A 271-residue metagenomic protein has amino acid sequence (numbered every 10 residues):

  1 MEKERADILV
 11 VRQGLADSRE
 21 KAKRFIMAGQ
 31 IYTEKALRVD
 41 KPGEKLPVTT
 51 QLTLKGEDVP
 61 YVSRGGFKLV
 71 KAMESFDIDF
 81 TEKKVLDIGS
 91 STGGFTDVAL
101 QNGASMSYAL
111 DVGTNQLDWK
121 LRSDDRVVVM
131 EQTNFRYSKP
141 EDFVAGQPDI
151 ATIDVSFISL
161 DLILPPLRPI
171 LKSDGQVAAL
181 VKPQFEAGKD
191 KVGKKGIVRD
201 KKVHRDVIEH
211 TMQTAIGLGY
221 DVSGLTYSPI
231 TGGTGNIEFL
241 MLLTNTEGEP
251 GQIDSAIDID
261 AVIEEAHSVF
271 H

Functional and structural regions predicted by a protein language model:
E4, E20-I78: S4-like RNA-binding module at protein N-termini
L15, E74-T81, V144-A145: Glycine-rich helix-loop-beta junction characteristic of Rossmann-like nucleotide cofactor-binding loops
F80-S91: Conserved class I S-adenosyl-L-methionine
T92-A104: Conserved SAM-binding loop of SAM-dependent methyltransferases across substrates and taxa, primarily the Class I
Y108-L162: S-adenosyl-L-methionine
D161-A178: A short glycine-rich, Lys/Arg-flanked "PGG" loop and its adjoining helix->strand segment in the class I
P183-R199: Short, glycine-/aromatic-enriched active-site segment of Class I SAM-dependent methyltransferases
I237-H271: Flexible, glycine-/basic-rich loop-and-beta segments that form/coincide with the SAM-dependent methyltransferase
